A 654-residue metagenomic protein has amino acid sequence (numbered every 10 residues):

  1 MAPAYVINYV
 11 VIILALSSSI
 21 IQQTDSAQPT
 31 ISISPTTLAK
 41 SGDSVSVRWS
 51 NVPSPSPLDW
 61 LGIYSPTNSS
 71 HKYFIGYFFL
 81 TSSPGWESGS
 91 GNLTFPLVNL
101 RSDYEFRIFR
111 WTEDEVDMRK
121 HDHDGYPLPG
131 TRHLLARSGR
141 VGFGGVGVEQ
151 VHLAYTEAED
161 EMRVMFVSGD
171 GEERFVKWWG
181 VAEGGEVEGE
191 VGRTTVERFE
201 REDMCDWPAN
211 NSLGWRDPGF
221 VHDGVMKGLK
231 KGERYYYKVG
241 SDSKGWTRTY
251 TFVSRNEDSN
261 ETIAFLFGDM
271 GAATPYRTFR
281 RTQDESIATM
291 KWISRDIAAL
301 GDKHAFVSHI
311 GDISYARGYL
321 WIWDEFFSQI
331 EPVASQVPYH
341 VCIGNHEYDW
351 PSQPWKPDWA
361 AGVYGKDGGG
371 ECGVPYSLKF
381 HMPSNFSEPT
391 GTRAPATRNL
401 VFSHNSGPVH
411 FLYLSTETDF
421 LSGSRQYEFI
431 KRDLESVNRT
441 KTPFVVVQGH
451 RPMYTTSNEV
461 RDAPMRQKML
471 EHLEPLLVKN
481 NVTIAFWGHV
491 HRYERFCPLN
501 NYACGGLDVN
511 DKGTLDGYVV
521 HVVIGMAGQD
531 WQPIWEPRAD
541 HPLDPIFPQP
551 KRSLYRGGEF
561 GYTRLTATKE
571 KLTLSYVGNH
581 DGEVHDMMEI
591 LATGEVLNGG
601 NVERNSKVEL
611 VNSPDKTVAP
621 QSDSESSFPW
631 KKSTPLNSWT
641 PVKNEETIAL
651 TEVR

Functional and structural regions predicted by a protein language model:
A2-G142, R280: Extended, solvent-exposed regions of the mature portions of secreted/cell-surface glycoproteins
D25-R48, V141-S168, S254, D258: Pro/Thr/Ser/Gly-rich low-complexity, intrinsically disordered linker/stalk tracts
D59, Y104, F166, V176 (+1 more regions): Short beta-strand segments enriched for Tyr within beta-sheet-rich domains, predominantly fibronectin type III
E87-G89, R110, V116-V176, G180-E188 (+8 more regions): Metal-dependent phosphoesterase/phosphodiesterase active-site architecture
G89-L93, F220-G224, Y250: Short strand-edge motifs at loop-to-beta-strand transitions and within beta-strands of extracellular beta-rich domains
F95-N99, V225-K230: Short, flexible loop/turn segments at beta-strand junctions in immunoglobulin-like and fibronectin type III
H152-E157, G219-V221, D242-I310, S314-A316: An acidic-aromatic substrate-binding cleft motif
S286-W355, K479: Core catalytic region of metal-dependent phosphoesterases/phosphodiesterases, especially metallo-beta-lactamase-like
